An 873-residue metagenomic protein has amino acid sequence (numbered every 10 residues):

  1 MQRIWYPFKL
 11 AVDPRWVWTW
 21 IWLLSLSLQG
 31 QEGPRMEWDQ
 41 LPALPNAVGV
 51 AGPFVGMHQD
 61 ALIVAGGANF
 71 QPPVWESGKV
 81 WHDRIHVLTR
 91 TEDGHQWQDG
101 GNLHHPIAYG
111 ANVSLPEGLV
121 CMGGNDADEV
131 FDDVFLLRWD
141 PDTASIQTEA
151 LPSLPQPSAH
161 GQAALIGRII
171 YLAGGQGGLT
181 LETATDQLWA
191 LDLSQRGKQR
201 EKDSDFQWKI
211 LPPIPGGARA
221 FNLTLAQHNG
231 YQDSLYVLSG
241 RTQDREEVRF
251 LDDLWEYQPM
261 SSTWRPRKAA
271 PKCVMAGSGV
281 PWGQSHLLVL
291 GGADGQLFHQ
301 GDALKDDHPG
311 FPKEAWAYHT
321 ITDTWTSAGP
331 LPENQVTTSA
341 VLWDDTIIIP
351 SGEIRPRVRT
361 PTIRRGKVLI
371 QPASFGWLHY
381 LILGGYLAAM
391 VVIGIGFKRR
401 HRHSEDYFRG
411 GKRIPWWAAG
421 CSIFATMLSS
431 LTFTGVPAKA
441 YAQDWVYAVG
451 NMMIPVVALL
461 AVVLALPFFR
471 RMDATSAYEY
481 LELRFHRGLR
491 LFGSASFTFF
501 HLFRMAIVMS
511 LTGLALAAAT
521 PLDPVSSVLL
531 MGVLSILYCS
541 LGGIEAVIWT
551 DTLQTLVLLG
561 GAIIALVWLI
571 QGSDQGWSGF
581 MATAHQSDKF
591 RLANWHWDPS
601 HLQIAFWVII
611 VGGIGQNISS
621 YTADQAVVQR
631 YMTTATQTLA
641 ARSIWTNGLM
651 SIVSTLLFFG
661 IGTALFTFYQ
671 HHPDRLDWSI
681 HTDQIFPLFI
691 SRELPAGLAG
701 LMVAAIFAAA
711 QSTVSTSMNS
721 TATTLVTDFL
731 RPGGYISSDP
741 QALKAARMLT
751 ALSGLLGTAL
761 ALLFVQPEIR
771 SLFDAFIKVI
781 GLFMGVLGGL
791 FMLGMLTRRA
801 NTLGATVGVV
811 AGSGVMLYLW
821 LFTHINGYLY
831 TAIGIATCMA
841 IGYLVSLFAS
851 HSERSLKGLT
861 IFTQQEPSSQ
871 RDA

Functional and structural regions predicted by a protein language model:
M1-D13: N-terminal secretory signal peptides that target proteins for export/translocation
Q2, V17-T19, L191, Y318: A detector of low-complexity, intrinsically disordered, Ser/Thr/Gly/Pro/Ala-rich segments
W5, R15-V17, Y480: Compositionally biased, low-complexity segments enriched in small residues
V12-W18, Q864: Low-complexity, charge- and small-residue-enriched intrinsically disordered regions
W16-S27: Bacterial N-terminal signal peptides
S27-Q29, R196, Q870-R871: Serine/proline-rich low-complexity intrinsically disordered segments, especially terminal tails, linkers
Q31-F375: Kelch-like beta-propeller repeat domains
Q371-A873: Membrane-embedded helix-loop-helix hairpins and adjacent transmembrane boundary segments in multi-pass transporters
